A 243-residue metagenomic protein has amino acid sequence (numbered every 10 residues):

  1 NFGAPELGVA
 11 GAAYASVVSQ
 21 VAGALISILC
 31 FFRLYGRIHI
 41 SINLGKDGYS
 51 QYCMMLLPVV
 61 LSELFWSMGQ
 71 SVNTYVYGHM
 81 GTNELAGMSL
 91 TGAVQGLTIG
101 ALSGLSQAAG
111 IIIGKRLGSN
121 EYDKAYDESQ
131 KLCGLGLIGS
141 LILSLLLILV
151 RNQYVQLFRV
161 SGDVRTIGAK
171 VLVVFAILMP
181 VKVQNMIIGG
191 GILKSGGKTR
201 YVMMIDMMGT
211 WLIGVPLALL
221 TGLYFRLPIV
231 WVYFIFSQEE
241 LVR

Functional and structural regions predicted by a protein language model:
N1, N185-G189, I213-G222: Transmembrane alpha-helical segments of integral membrane proteins
N1-L7, V60, L64-L97, K115-R116 (+2 more regions): Helix-terminus/linker motif at the lipid-water interface of multi-pass membrane proteins
A4-L57, I113-L178, T221-R243: Short alpha-helical transmembrane segments in multi-pass integral membrane proteins
G8, N83-E84, T199-R200, P228-I229: Membrane-helix interface segments
S16, L29, V59, E63 (+8 more regions): Transmembrane alpha-helix boundary and packing residues in multipass membrane permease domains and related
V17, I26-L29, L44-V72, V76 (+5 more regions): Hydrophobic faces of transmembrane alpha-helices in multi-pass small-molecule transporters and flippases across diverse
T74, L85-R151, V183-V202: Small-residue-rich hydrophobic transmembrane alpha-helices
A93, M207-P216: Small-residue-enriched core segments of transmembrane alpha-helices in multipass membrane transport and channel
